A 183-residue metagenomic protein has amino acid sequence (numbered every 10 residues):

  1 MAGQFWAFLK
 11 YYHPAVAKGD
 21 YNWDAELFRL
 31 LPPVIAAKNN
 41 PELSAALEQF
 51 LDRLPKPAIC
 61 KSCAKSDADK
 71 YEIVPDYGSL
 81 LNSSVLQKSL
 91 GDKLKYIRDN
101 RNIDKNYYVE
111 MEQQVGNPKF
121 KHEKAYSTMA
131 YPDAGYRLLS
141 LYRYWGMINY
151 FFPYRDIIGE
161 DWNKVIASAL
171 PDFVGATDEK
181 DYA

Functional and structural regions predicted by a protein language model:
M1-A183: Flexible, low-complexity junctional segments that flank or bridge functional domains
